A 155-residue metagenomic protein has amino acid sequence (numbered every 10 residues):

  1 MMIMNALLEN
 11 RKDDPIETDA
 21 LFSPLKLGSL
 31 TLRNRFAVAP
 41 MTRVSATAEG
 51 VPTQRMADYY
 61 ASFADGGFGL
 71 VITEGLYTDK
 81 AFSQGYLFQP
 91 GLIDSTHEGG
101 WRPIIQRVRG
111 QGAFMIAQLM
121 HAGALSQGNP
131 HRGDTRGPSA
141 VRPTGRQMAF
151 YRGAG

Functional and structural regions predicted by a protein language model:
M1-G155: Flavin-dependent oxidoreductase catalytic cores
